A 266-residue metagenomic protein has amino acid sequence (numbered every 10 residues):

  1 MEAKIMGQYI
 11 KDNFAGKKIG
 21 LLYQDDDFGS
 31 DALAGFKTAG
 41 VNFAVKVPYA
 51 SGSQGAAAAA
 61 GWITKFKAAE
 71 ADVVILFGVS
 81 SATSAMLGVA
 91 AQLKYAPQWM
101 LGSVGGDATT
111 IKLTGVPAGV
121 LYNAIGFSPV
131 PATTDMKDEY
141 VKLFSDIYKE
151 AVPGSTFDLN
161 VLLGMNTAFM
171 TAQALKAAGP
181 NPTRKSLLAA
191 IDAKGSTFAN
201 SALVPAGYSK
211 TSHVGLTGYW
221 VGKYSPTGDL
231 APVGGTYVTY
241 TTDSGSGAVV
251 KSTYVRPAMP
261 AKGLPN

Functional and structural regions predicted by a protein language model:
M1-L93, D135-E139: Extracellular/periplasmic Venus flytrap/periplasmic-binding protein
N13-F14, K67-A69, Q92-K94, G115-V120 (+2 more regions): Extracellular/periplasmic catalytic domains that process cell-envelope and extracellular macromolecules
A15-G20, K67-E70, I125-S128, E150-S155 (+1 more regions): Flexible glycine/proline-enriched surface loops and loop-helix/loop-strand junctions
L22-D26, V47-G52, L76-S80, G102-G106 (+3 more regions): Active-site-proximal beta-strand/loop segments in catalytic clefts of secreted hydrolases
L33-A34, S80-A85, A132-K194: Extracellular/periplasmic ligand-binding modules, especially the Venus flytrap/periplasmic-binding
A90-M165, P257-L264: Extracellular/periplasmic periplasmic-binding protein-like sensory domains
S103-I111, A172-Q173, P182-T217, P226: Mature extracytoplasmic/periplasmic domains
S196-N266: Solvent-exposed, acidic/polar segments of extracytosolic/periplasmic ligand-binding ectodomains
